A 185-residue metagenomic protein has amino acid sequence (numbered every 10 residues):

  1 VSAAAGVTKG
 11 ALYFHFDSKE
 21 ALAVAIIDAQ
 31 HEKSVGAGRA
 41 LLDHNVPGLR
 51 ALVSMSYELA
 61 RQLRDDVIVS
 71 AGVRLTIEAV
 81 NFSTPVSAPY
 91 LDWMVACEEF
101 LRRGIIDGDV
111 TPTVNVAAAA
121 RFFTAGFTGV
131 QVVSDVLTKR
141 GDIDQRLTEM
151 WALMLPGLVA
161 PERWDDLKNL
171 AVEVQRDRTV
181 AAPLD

Functional and structural regions predicted by a protein language model:
V1, I26-S34, C97: Generic hydrophobic, amphipathic alpha-helix propensity
V1-A21, A25: Helix-turn-helix
A25, E32, G36-V69, V116 (+1 more regions): Hydrophobic alpha-helical connector segments
Q30, S34, G38, L63 (+4 more regions): Hydrophobic recognition helices of helix-based DNA-binding modules
L41, S70-V73, V130, S134-L137: Secondary-structure edge/capping motif, primarily at the C-terminal ends of alpha-helices and the immediately following
Y57-V110: Short secondary-structure transition hinges
E58, P112-V133, D142-G157, V172-E173: Hydrophobic alpha-helical segments that form the core of small-molecule binding pockets and/or dimer interfaces
L91, V95, E99-D107, L137-D185: C-terminal peripheral helix-coil segments that are non-catalytic and often amphipathic
